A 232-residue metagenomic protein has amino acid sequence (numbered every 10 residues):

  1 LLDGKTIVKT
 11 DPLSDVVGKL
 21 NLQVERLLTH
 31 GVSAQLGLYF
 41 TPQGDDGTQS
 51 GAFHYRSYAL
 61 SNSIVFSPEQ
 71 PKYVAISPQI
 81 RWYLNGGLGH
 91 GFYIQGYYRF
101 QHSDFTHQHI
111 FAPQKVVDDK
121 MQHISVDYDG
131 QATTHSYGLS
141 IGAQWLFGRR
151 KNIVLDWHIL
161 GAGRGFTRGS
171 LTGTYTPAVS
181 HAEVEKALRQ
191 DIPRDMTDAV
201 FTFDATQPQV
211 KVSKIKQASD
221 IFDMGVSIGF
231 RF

Functional and structural regions predicted by a protein language model:
L1-S61, V65, I215-F232: Short glycine/proline- and aromatic-enriched beta-strand/turn motifs that initiate or cap beta-hairpins
D11, Q43-A75, H102-H135, R164-D223: Extracellular/periplasm-exposed beta-strand and loop segments of Gram-negative cell-envelope proteins, dominated by
L13-D15, N85-G86, L146: Short polar/acidic secondary-structure junctions
L22-R26, L38, P78-W82, G96-Y98 (+3 more regions): Residues on the lipid-exposed face of transmembrane beta-strands in outer-membrane beta-barrel proteins
T29-G31, P71-S77, G89-Y93, A132-G138: Short connector loops at helix/strand junctions that flank enzyme active sites, especially segments positioning acidic
G31-A34, L88-G89, G148-I153: Repeated loop/turn-to-beta-strand initiation elements of outer-membrane beta-barrel proteins
G86-T106: Ordered, amphipathic secondary-structure segments that act as subunit-interaction surfaces in large macromolecular
W145-L155, G165-T172: Substrate-binding/catalytic groove segments of enzymes that remodel or degrade extracellular structural polymers
